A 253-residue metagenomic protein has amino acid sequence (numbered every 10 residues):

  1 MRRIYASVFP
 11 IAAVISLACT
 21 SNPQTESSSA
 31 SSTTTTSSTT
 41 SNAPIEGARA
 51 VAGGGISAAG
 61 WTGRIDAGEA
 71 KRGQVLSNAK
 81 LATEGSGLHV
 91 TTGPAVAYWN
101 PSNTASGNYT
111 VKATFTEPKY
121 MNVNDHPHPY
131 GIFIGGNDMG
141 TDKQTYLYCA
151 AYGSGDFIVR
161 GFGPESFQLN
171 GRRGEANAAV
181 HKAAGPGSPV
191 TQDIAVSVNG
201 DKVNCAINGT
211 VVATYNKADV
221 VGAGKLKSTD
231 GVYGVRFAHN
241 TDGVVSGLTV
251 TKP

Functional and structural regions predicted by a protein language model:
S16-A18: C-terminal motif of bacterial Sec signal peptides marking the signal peptidase cleavage site
T20-N22: Bacterial signal peptide processing site
S38-V123: Low-complexity, Ser/Thr/Pro/Gly-rich disordered linker/stalk regions
T92-F167: Secretory/extracellular carbohydrate-interaction modules and structurally similar beta-sandwich "look-alikes"
A113, G187-D219: Carbohydrate-binding surfaces in secreted/extracellular proteins
F167-D193: Short, aromatic/His-centered strand-loop micro-motif at the edge of beta-sheets
Y215-S246: Flexible glycan-contacting loops in extracellular carbohydrate-active proteins
L248-V250: Extracellular beta-strand elements of beta-rich domains used for carbohydrate recognition/degradation or cell-matrix
